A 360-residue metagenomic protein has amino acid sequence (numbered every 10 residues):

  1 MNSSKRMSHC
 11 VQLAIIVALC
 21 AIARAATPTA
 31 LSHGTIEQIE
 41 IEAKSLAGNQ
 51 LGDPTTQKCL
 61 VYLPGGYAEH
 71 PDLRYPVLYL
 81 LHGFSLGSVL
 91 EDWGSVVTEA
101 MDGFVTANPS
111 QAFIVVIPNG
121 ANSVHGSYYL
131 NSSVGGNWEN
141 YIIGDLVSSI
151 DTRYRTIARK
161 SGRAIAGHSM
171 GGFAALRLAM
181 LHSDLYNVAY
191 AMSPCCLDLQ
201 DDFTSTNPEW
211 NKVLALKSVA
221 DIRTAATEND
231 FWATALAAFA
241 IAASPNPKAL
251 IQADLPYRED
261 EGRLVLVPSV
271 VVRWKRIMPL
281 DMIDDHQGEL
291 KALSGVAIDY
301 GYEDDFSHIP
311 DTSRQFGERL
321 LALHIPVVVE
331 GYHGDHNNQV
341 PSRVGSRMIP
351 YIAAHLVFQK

Functional and structural regions predicted by a protein language model:
M1-S4, A23, I349: Generic cytosolic/nucleocytoplasmic N-terminal low-complexity/intrinsically disordered segments
N2-L13: Bacterial N-terminal signal peptides that target proteins for export
Q12-A21: Bacterial N-terminal signal peptides
A26-K360: Non-catalytic cap/lid and distal C-terminal segments of serine-dependent acyl enzymes
